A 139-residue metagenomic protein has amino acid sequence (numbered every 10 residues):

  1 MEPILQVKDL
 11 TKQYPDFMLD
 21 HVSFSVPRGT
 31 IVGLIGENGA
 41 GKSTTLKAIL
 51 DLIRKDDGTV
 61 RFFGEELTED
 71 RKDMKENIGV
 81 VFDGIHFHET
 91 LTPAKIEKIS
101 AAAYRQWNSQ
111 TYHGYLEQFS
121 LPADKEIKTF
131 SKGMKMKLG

Functional and structural regions predicted by a protein language model:
V7-L10, F17-P27, G58: Conserved beta-strand
T11-Y14, F62, Y104: Conserved A-loop
V32-L34, L46: Short hydrophobic beta-strand immediately N-terminal to the Walker A/P-loop
G33, E76-D83: ABC nucleotide-binding domain signature
E37-G41: Walker A (P-loop) phosphate-binding loop of ABC-type ATPase nucleotide-binding domains
L50: Helix-to-loop junction immediately C-terminal to a conserved catalytic motif
G58-E69, D73-M74: Conserved ABC transporter NBD signature motif
F82-G139: ABC-family P-loop ATPase nucleotide-binding domains
